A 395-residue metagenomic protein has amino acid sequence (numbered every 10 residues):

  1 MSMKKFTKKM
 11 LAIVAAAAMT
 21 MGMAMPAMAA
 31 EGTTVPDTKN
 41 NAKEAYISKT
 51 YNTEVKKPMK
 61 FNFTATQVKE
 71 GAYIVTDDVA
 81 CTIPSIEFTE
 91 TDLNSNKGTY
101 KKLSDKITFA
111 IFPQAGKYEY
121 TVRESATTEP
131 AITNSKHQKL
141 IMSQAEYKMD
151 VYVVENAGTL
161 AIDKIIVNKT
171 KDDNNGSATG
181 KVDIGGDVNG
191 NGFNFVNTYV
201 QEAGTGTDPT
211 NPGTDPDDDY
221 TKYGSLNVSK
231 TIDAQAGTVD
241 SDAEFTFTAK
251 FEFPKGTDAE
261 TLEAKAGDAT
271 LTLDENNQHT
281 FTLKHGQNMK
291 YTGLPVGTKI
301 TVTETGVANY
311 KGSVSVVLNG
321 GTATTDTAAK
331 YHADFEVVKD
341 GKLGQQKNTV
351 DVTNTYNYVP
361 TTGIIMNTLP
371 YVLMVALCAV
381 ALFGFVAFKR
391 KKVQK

Functional and structural regions predicted by a protein language model:
S2-K395: Solvent-exposed loop/turn and edge beta-strand elements of beta-rich ligand-binding domains
